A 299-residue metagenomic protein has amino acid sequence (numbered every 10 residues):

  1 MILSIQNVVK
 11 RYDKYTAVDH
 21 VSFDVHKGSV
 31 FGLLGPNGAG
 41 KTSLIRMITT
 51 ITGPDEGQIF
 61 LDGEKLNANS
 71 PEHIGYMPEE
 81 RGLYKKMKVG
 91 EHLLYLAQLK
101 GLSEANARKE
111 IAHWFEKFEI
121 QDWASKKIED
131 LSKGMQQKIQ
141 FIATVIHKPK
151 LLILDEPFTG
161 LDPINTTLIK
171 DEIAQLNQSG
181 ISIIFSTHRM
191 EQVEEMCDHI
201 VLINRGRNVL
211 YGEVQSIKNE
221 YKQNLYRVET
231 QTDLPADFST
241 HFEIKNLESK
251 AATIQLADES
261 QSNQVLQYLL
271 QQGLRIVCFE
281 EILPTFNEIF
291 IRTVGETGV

Functional and structural regions predicted by a protein language model:
M1, K14, S249-A252: Beta-strand-connecting loop/turn residues
M1-V9, E296-V299: ABC-family P-loop ATPase nucleotide-binding domain
L3, K10-N204: ABC transporter nucleotide-binding domains
I5, L44-T49, F115, M135 (+9 more regions): A generic structural signal for ordered secondary structure
V9, N67, G90, M190 (+4 more regions): Alpha-helix N-cap/helix-start and coil->helix boundary motif
L93, R108, F115, T167 (+3 more regions): Generic structural signal for individual residues within well-ordered alpha-helical segments across diverse proteins
K170-L256: ABC transporter nucleotide-binding domain
N224-V299: Short, charged/small-residue-rich alpha-helical element at the C-terminal edge of ABC transporter nucleotide-binding
